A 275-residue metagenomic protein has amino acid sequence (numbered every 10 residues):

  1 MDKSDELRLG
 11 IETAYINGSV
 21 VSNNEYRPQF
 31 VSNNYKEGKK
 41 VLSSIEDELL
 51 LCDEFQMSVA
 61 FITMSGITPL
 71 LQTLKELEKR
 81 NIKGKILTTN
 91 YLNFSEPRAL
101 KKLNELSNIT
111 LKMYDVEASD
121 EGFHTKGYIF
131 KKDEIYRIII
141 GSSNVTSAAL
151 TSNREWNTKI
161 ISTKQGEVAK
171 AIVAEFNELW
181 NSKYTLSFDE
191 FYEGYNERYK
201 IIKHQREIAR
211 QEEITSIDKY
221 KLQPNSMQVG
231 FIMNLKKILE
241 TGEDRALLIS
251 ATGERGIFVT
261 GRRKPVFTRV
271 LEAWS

Functional and structural regions predicted by a protein language model:
M1-E243: PLD/PLD-like phosphodiesterase catalytic module centered on the HKD motif
V59, T241-P265, V270: Walker A/P-loop
N81, V270-L271: Glycine-centered short loops/turns at secondary-structure junctions
W274-S275: Conserved strand-helix element at the start of the C-terminal RecA-like helicase core
